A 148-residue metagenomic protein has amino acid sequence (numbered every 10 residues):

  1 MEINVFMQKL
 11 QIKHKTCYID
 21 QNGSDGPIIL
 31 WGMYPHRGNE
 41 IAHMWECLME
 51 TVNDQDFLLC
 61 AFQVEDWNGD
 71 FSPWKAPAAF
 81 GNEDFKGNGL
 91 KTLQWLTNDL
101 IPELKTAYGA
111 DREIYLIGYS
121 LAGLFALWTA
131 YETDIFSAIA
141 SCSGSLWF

Functional and structural regions predicted by a protein language model:
M1-P27, F57: A domain-start/cap signature at the N-terminus of enzymes
G26-A107: Serine-hydrolase catalytic machinery in alpha/beta-hydrolase-like enzymes
W31-M33, G118-Y119, C142-G144: Short His-Asn-centered micro-motif
V64, A140-F148: Active-site nucleophile loop of the alpha/beta-hydrolase fold
Y108-Y119: Alpha/beta-hydrolase fold nucleophile elbow
I114-Y115, A138-A140: Residue in the alpha/beta-hydrolase core beta-strand immediately N-terminal to the catalytic nucleophile
G118-A122, A126: Gly/Ala-rich beta-loop-alpha elbow adjacent to hydrolase catalytic centers
W128-A138: Conserved hydrolase catalytic core segment
